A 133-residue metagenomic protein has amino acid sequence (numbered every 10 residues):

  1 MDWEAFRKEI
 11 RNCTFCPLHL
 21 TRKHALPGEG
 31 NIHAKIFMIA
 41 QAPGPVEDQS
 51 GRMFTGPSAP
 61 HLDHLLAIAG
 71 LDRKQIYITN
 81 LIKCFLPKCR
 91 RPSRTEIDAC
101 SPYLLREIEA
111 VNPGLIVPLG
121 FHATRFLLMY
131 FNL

Functional and structural regions predicted by a protein language model:
M1-L133: A polyanion-binding, active-site-adjacent surface
